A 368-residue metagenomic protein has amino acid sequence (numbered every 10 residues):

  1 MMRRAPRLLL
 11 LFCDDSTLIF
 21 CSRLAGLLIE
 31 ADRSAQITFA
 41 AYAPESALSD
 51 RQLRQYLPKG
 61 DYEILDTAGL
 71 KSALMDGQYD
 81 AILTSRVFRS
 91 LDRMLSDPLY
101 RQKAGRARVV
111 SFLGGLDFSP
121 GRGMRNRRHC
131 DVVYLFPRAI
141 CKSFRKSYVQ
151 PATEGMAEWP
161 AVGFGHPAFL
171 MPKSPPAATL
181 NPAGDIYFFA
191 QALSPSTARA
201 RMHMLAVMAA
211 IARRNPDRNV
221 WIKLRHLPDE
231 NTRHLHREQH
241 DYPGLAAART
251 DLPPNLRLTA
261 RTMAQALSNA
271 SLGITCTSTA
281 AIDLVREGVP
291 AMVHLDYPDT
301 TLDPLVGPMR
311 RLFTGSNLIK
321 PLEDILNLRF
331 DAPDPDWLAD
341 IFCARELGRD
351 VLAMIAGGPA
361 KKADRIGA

Functional and structural regions predicted by a protein language model:
M1-D15, Y187-Q191: Nucleotide-activated donor-dependent transferases that construct or modify glycoconjugates
L9-R33, I37-G163: Active-site and donor-binding regions of nucleotide-sugar-utilizing enzymes
C21-A25, D92-P98, A198-I211, H236-A248 (+1 more regions): Well-ordered, non-membrane alpha-helical segments in soluble/globular domains
K59-L70, V162-G165, P254-T259, P308-N327: Short acidic-hydrophobic, aromatic-tinged amphipathic segments that line or gate anion-handling sites
F169-P243: Conserved catalytic-core segment of nucleotide-activated headgroup transferases in glycan assembly
N231-R286: Donor nucleotide-activated moiety binding/catalytic core segment of transferases that use nucleotide-activated donors
L272, G288-L295: Structural loop-to-beta junction motif characteristic of Rossmann-like glycosyltransferase folds
D303-A368: Leloir-type glycosyltransferase catalytic cores
